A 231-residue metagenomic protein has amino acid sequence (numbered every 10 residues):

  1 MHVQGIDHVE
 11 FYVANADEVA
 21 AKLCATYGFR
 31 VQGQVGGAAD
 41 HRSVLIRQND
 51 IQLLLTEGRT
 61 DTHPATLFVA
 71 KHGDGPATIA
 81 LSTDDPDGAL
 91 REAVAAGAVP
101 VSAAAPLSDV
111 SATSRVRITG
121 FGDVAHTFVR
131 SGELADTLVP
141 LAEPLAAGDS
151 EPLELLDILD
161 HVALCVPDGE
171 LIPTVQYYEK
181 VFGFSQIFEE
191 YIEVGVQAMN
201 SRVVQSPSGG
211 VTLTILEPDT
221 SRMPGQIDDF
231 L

Functional and structural regions predicted by a protein language model:
M1-D17, P76-I79, L134-V175: N-terminal beta-strand motif that seeds the catalytic metal site of vicinal oxygen chelate
M1-Q52, A95-A96, A104-D109, R117-G120 (+1 more regions): Core segments of cupin and vicinal oxygen chelate
A21, L90-R91, H126-V129, D136-L138 (+3 more regions): Short helix/loop capping segments that flank catalytic or ligand/cofactor-binding pockets
Q32-R42, L54, R59-T83, D87-R115 (+4 more regions): A cross-kingdom feature marking solvent-exposed beta-strand/loop segments within repeated, beta-rich binding/scaffold
L107-S150: Internal, well-ordered alpha/beta segment that forms a basic, Gly-enriched binding/recognition surface
R130, A163-D168, F188, E217: Short, structured patches in soluble enzyme cores that scaffold and shape functional sites
